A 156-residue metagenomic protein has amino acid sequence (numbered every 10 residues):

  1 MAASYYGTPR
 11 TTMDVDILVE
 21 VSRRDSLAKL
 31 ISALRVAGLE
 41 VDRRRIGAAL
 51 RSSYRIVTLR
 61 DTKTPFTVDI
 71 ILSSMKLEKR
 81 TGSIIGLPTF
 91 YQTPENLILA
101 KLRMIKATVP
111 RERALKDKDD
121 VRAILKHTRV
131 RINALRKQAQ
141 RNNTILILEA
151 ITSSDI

Functional and structural regions predicted by a protein language model:
M1-I156: Compositionally biased terminal segments of proteins
